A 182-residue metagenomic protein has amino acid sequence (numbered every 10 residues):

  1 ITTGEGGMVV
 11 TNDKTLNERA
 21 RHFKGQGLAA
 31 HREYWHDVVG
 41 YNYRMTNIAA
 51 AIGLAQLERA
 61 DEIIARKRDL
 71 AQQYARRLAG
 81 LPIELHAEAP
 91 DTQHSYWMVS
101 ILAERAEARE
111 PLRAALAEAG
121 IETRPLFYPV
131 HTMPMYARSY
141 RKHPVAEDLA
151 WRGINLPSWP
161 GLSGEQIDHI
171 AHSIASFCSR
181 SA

Functional and structural regions predicted by a protein language model:
G4-V9: Glycine-rich phosphate-binding loop of ATP-grasp-fold ATP-dependent ligases
N12-A182: PLP-dependent aminotransferase class I/II
